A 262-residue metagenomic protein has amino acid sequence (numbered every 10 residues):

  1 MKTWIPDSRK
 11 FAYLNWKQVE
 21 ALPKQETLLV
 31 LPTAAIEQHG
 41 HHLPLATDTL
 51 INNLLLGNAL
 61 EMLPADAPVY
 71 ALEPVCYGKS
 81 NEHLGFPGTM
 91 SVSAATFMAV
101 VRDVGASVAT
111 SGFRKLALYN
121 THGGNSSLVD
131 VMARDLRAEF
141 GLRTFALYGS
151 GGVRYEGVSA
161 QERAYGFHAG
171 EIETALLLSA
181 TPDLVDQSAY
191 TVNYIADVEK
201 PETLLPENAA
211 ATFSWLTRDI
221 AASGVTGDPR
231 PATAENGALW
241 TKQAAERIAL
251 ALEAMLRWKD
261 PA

Functional and structural regions predicted by a protein language model:
M1-K115, G123-A262: Extended, histidine- and acidic-residue-enriched regions that form the cofactor-binding/catalytic faces
